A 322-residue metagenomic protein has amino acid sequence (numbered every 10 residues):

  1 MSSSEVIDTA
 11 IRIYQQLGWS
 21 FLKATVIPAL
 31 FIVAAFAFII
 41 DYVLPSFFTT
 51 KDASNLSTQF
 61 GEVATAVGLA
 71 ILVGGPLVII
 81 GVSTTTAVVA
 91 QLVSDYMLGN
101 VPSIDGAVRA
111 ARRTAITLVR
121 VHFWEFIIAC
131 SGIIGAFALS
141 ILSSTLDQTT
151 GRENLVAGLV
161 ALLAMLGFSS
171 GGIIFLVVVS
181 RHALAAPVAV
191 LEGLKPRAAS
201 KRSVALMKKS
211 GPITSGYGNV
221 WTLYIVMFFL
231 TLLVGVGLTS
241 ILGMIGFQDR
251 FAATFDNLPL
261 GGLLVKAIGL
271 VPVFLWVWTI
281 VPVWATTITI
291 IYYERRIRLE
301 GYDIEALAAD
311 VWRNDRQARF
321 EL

Functional and structural regions predicted by a protein language model:
S4-D8, A35-F38, T85-V89: Central hydrophobic cores of alpha-helical transmembrane segments in multi-pass inner-membrane proteins across all
S4-F31, D105-S131, V177-L233, L263-G269: Interfacial aromatic "cap" segments that immediately flank transmembrane helices in multipass membrane proteins
I32-V78, I133-G172, G235-I280: Membrane-helix interface segments in multi-pass membrane proteins
F47-F48, D52, S57, T85 (+3 more regions): Juxtamembrane transition segments at transmembrane-helix termini in multipass membrane proteins
P76-T84, V88, L92, T114 (+2 more regions): Mid-bilayer segments of alpha-helical transmembrane spans in multi-pass integral membrane proteins that mediate
I79-S83, M97-L98, L176: Short helix-coil transition sites and intra-membrane helix breaks within transmembrane domains of multi-pass
T86-R113: Hydrophobic transmembrane alpha-helix segments characteristic of membrane transport and insertion machinery
